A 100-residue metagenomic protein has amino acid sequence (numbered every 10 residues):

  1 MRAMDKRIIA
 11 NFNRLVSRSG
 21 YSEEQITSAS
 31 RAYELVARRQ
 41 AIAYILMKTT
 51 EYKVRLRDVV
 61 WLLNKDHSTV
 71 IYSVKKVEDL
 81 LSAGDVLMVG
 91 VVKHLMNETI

Functional and structural regions predicted by a protein language model:
M1-R14, I100: General nucleic-acid-binding
R2-D5, A32-V36, D85: Conserved phosphate/pyrophosphate-binding and hydrolysis machinery centered on Walker-type P-loop NTPases, extending
S17-A41, K65: Short, Lys/Arg-enriched anionic-surface-contact patches
V36-V54: Short, amphipathic alpha-helical "recognition" segments used to contact nucleic acids or chromatin
M47, S73-L81: DNA major-groove recognition helix of helix-turn-helix
R55-L63: Short alpha-helical "recognition helix" segments of helix-turn-helix
D66-I71: Helix-turn-helix DNA-binding helix
L81-I100: Short Lys/Arg-enriched helix C-cap and helix-to-coil transition segments that create basic nucleic-acid-contact patches
